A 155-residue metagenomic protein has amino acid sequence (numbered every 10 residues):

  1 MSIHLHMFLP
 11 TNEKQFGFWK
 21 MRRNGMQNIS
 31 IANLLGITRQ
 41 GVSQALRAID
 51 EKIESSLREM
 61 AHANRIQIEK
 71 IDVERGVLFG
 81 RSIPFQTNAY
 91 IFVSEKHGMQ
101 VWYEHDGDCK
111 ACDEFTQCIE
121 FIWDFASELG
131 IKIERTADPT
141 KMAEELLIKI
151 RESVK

Functional and structural regions predicted by a protein language model:
M1-E13: Short, Lys/Arg-enriched anionic-surface-contact patches
K14-R22: Short alpha-helical "packing" element that flanks the helix-turn-helix/winged-helix DNA-binding module
G25-Q27: Residue-level signal for the short linker/turn that defines the boundary of a DNA-recognition helix
I29-T38, V42: Short alpha-helical "recognition helix" segments of helix-turn-helix
V42-S43, I49: Helix-turn-helix DNA-binding helix
I53-E69: Short Lys/Arg-enriched helix C-cap and helix-to-coil transition segments that create basic nucleic-acid-contact patches
I66-D138: Helix-turn-helix/homeodomain-like alpha-helical modules used for DNA recognition and transcription-factor dimerization
I133-K155: Low-complexity intrinsically disordered segments
